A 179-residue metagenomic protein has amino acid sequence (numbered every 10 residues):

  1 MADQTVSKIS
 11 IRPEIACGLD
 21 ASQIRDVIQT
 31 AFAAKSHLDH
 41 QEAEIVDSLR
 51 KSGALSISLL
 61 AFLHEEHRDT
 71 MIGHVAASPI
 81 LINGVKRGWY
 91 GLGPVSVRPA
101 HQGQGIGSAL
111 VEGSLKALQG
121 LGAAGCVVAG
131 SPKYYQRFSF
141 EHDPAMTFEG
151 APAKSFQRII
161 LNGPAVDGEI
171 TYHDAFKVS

Functional and structural regions predicted by a protein language model:
I9-I24: A short beta-loop-alpha structural element at the N-terminal edge of CoA-dependent acyl/N-acetyltransferase catalytic
R25, Q29-E65, I72-A76: Active-site rim helix/loop that mediates acceptor-substrate recognition in acyltransferases
A31, A117, Y134: Short alpha-helical functional segments enriched in proximate histidine and acidic residues
S58-L60, R68-L81, G88-S96: Conserved beta-strand in the GNAT
H67, R98-A109, L121, R137: Conserved glycine-rich acetyl-CoA-binding loop
L92, V97, G103-K116, V128: Conserved acetyl-CoA-binding loop-helix of GNAT-fold acetyltransferases
G120-A124, A129-A153: Conserved active-site alpha-helix within GNAT-family acetyltransferase domains
F148-S179: C-terminal "cap" of GNAT-fold acetyltransferases
